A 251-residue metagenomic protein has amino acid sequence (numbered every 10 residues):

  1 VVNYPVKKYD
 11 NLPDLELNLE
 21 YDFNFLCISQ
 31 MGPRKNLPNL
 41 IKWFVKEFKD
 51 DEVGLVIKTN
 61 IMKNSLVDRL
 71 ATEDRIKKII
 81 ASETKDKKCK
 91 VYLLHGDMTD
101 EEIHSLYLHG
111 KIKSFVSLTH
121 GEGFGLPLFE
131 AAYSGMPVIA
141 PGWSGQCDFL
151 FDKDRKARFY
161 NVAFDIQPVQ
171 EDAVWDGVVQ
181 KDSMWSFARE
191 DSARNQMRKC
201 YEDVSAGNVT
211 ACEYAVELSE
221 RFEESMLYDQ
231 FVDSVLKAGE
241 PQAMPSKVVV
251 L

Functional and structural regions predicted by a protein language model:
P5: Carbohydrate-associated surface elements
Y9-N24, E47-D51, V248-L251: Nucleotide-sugar donor-binding and catalytic loop/hinge architecture of NDP-sugar-dependent glycosyltransferases
N18-K35, I41-F44, L55-I57: Conserved donor-binding/catalytic core segment of Leloir-type glycosyltransferases
V67-H109, K113-S114: Nucleotide-activated donor-binding/catalytic signature segment of Leloir-type glycosyltransferases, i.e., the conserved
H120: Aromatic "clamp/platform" in nucleotide-sugar-dependent glycosyltransferases that forms part of the donor/acceptor
C147-K199: Change "using UDP/GDP/dTDP sugars" to "using nucleotide sugars
M184-S192, E202-D233: A charged, aromatic-enriched C-terminal amphipathic alpha-helix characteristic of glycosyltransferases across folds
R198-D203, E224-L251: C-terminal alpha-helical cap of glycosyltransferases
